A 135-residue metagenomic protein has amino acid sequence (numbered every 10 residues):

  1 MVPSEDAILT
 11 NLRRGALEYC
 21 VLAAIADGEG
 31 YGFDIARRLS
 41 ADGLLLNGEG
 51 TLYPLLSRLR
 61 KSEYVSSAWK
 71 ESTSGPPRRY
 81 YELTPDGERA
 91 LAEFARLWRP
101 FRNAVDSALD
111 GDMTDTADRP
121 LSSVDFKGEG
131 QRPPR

Functional and structural regions predicted by a protein language model:
M1-L9, S66, A92-R135: C-terminal regulatory/oligomerization modules of transcriptional regulators
L9-Y53: N-terminal helix-turn-helix DNA-binding core of bacterial DNA-binding proteins
Y53-R60: Short, hydrophobic-biased segments on the C-terminal half of alpha helices that form "recognition helices"
E63: Glycine-centered, phosphate/nucleic-acid-interacting loop/turn motifs that mediate DNA/RNA or nucleotide
S67-S72: Conserved catalytic-core motifs of GNAT/GCN5-like acyltransferases
T73, P77-A95: Basic, amphipathic "hinge/linker" alpha-helix immediately C-terminal to the N-terminal HTH DNA-binding motif
